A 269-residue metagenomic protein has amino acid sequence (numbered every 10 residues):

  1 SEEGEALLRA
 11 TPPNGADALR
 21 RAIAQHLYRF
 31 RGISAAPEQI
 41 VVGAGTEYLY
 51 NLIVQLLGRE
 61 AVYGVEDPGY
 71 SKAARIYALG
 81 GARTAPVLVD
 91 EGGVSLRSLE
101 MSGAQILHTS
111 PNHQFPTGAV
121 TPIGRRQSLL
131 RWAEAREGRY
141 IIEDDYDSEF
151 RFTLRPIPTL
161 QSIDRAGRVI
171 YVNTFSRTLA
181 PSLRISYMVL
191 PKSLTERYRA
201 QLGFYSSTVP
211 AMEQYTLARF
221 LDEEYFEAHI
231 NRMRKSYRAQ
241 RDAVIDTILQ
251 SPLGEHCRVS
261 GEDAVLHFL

Functional and structural regions predicted by a protein language model:
E3-G138, S148-E149, T153-D164, Y237: Conserved core of the PLP fold type I
I23, Y187, Y215-D222: Helix-loop "lid/cap" segments that line or gate small-molecule binding pockets
V41, P158-T159, R199, L217 (+1 more regions): Catalytic cores of nucleotide-enabled group-transfer and carboxylate-activating enzymes in metabolic and assembly-line
G69, K235-I245, H256-L269: Conserved glycine-rich beta-strand-loop-beta hairpin in the small C-terminal domain of fold type I
S162-Y198, M212: Active-site PLP attachment segment
R199-L202, E223-I245: Structural signature of PLP-dependent enzymes
F204-M212: Glycine/threonine-rich helix-loop capping motifs at alpha-helix boundaries
